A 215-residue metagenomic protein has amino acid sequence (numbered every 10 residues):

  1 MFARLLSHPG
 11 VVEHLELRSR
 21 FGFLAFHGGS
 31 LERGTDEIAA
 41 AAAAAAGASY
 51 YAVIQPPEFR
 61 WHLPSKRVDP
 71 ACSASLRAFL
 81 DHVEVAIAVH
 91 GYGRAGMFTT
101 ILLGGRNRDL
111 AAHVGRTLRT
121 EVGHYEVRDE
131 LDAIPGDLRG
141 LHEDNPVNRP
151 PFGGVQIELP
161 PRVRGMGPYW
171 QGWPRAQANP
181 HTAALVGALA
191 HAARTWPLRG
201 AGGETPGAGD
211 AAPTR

Functional and structural regions predicted by a protein language model:
M1-R215: N-terminal catalytic or cofactor-binding beta/alpha core of small enzyme domains
